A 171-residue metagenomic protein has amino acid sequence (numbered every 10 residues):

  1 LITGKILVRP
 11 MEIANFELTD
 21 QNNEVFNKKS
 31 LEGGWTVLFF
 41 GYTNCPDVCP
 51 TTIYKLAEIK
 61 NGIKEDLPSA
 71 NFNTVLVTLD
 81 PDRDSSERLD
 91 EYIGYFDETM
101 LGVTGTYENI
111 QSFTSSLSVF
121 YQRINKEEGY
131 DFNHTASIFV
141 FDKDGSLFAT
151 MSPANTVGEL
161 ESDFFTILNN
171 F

Functional and structural regions predicted by a protein language model:
L1-K29, Y54-K55: N-terminal "domain-start" segment that seeds a small globular fold
I13-A14, W35-T36, T135-A136: Short loop/turn microsegments at loop-to-beta-strand junctions
F26-T52, L56: Short active-site neighborhood of thiol/selenol oxidoreductases, capturing the structured segment around
G34, T52-L76: Conserved helix-turn-beta segment immediately C-terminal to the redox Cys motif in thioredoxin-like folds
P50-K60, S86, D90, Y107 (+2 more regions): Extracytoplasmic/secreted envelope proteins and their assembly/folding machinery, especially bacterial periplasmic
S69-D84, T99-I110: Thiol-based oxidoreductase modules, predominantly thioredoxin-like and allied folds used for disulfide exchange
D90-T135: Short, internal strand/loop/helix patches that form the active-site neighborhood or redox-interaction surface
K126-F171: Thiol-/selenol-based redox modules, centered on thioredoxin-like and closely related oxidoreductase domains
